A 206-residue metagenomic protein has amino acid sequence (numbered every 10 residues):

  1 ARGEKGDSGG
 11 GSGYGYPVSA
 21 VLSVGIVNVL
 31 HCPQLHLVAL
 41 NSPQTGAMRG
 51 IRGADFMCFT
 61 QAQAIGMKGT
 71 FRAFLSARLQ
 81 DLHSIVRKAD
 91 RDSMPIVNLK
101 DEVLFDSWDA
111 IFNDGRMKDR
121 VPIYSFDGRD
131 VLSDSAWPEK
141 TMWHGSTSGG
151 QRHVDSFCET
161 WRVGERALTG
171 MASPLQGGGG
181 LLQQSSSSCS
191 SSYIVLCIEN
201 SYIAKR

Functional and structural regions predicted by a protein language model:
A1-R206: Secreted/extracellular ectodomain signature
